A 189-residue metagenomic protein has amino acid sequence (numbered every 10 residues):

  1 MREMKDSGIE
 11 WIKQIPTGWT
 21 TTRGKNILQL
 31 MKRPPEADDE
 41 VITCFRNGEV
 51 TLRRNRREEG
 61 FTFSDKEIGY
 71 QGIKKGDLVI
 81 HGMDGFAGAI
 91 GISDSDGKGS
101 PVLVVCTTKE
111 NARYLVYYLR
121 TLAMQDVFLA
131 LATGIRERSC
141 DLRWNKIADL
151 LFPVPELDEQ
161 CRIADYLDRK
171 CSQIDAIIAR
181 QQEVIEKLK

Functional and structural regions predicted by a protein language model:
R2-E36, D149, L157, C161 (+2 more regions): Non-catalytic DNA-recognition/assembly elements of restriction-modification systems
R2-I9, G82-M83, G97-L103, I135-C161: A short glycine-rich beta-alpha junction/loop motif
S7-I9, T22-K75: Sequence-specific dsDNA recognition surfaces
A37-E59, L78-V102, R113, Y117 (+1 more regions): Short, ligand-facing micro-motifs at secondary-structure edges
T108-A112: Ligand-binding loop in jelly-roll beta-barrel domains
L115, L119, Q160-I163: Interdomain signal-transducing alpha-helices
R162-D165, R169-S172, A176-A179, E183: Long cytosolic heptad-repeat coiled-coil signaling/dimerization helices of two-component/chemosensory receptors
